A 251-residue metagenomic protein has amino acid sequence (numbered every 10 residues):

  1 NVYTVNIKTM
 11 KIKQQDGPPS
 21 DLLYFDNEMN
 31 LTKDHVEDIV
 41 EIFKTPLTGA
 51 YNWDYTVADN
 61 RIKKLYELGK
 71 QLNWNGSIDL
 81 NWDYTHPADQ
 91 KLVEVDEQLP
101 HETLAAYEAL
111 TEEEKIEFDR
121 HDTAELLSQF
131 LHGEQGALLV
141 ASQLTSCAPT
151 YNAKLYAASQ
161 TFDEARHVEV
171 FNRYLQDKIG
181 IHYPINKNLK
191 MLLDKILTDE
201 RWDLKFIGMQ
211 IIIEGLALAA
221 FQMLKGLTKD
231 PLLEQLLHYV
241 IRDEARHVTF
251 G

Functional and structural regions predicted by a protein language model:
Y3-S142, S146-K154, D177-P184, N188 (+2 more regions): Terminal targeting/low-complexity segments that flank the catalytic cores of oxidoreductases
A106, G133-V140, H167, I213-A220 (+1 more regions): Amphipathic, well-ordered alpha-helical segments in soluble domains
L126, V140-L144, Y156-Q160, V170-F171 (+3 more regions): Short, hydrophobic/aromatic alpha-helical segments in well-folded domains
S128-L131, Q135, A158-T161, A165 (+3 more regions): Short amphipathic alpha-helical segments with heptad-repeat character
L144-L155, K178-I181, F221-Y239: Inter-helical turn/loop segments and adjacent helix faces that build the functional surface of alpha-helical bundle
T150-G180: Carboxylate/His-rich catalytic cores and anion/metal-binding grooves
V168-K225: Active-site-adjacent scaffolding segments
I211-L218, E234-G251: Alpha-helical membrane segments in multi-pass integral membrane proteins
